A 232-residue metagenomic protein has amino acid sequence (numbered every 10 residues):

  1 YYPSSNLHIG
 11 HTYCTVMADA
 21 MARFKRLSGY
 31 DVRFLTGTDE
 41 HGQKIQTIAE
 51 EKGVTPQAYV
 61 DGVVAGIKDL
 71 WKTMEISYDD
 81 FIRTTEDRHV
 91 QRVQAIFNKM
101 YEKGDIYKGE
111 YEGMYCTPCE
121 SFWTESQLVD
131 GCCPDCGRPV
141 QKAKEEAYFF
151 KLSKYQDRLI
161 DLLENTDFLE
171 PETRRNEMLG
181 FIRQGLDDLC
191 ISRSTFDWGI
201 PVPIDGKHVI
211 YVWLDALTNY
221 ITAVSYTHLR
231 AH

Functional and structural regions predicted by a protein language model:
Y1-T36, R88-R92, P118, K142-R230: Structured secondary-structure scaffolds
P3-I106, E120: N-terminal Rossmann-like or analogous alpha/beta NTP/dinucleotide-binding catalytic cores that position adenine
G42, G53, V64, D130-C133 (+2 more regions): Alpha-helix initiation and N-capping motif
I45, W123, C133, F168 (+1 more regions): Short clusters of hydrophobic/aromatic residues that line enzyme substrate/ligand-binding pockets
D61, R83, G109-G113, Q127 (+1 more regions): Non-catalytic, surface-exposed connector residues within folded enzymatic/regulatory domains
K68, Y101-E102, L128-P139, N176-L179 (+2 more regions): Intrinsically disordered, low-complexity boundary segments flanking structured domains
A95, K99, D135, R158-D161: Alpha-helical scaffold segments in soluble metabolic enzymes
D105-F150: Cys/His-rich short segments
